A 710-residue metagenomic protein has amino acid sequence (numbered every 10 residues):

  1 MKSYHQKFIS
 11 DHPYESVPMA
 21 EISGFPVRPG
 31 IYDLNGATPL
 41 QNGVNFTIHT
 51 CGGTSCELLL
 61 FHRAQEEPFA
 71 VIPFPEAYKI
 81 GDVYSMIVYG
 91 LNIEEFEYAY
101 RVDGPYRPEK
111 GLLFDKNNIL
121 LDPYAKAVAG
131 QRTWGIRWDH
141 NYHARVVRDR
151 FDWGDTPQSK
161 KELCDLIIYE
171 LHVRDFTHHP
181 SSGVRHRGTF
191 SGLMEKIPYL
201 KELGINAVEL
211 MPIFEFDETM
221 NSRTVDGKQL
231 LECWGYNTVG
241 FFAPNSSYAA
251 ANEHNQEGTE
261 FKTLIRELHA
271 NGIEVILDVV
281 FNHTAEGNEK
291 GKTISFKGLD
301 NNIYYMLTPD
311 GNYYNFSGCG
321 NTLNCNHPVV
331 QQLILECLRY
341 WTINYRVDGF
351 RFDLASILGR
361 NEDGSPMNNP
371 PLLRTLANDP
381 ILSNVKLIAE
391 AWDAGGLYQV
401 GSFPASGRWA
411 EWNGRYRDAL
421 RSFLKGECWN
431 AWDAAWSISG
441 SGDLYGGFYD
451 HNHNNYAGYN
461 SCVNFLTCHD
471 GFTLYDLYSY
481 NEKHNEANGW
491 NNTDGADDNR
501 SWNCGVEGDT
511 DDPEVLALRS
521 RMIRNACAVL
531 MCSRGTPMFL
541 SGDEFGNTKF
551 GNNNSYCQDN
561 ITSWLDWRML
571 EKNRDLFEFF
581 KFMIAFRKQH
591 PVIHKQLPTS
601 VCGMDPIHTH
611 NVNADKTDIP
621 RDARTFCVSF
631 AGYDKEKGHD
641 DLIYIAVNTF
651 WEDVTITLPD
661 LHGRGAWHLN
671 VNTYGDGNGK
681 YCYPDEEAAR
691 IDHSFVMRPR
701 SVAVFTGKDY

Functional and structural regions predicted by a protein language model:
K2-Y169, R174, E195, L200 (+5 more regions): Carbohydrate-interacting/catalytic domains
E95, R107-G111, T177-H179, F216-M220 (+6 more regions): Short catalytic/ligand-binding loop motif for oxyanion handling, primarily in non-cytosolic enzymes, centered on
Y98, V102-T156, E218-T238, G291-N312 (+1 more regions): Core domains of carbohydrate- and sulfate-ester-processing enzymes
A125, R346, E362-D363, N368-S541 (+6 more regions): Conserved alpha/beta catalytic core and glycan-binding cleft of carbohydrate-active enzymes
I167-Y169, V208, V275-L277, F350 (+2 more regions): Hydrophobic faces of well-ordered beta-strands that scaffold small-molecule active sites in alpha/beta enzyme cores
H172-S191, E195-V347, L354-N378, L397 (+1 more regions): Substrate-binding/active-site clefts of carbohydrate-active enzymes
I197-E202, I265, L338-T342, L373-A377 (+4 more regions): Non-transmembrane alpha-helical segments in soluble domains of secreted/periplasmic/extracellular proteins
